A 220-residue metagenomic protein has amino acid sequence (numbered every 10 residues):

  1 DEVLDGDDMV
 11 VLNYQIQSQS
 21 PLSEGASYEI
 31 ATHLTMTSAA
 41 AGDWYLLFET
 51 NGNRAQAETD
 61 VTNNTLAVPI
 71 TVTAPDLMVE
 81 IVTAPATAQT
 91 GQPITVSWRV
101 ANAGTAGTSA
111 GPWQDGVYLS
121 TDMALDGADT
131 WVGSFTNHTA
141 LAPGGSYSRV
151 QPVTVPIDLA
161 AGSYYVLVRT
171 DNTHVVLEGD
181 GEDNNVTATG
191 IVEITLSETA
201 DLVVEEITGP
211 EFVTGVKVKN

Functional and structural regions predicted by a protein language model:
D1-N220: Extracellular/luminal regions of secreted and cell-surface proteins that mediate adhesion/ECM remodeling
